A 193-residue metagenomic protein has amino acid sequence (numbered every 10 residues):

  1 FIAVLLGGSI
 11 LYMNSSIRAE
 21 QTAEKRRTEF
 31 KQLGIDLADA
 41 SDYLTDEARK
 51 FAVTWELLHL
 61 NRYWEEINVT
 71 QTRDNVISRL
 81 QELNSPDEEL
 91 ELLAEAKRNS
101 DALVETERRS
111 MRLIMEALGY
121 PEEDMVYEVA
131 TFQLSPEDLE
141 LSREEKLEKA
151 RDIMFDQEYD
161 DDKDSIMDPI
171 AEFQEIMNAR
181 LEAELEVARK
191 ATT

Functional and structural regions predicted by a protein language model:
I2-R18, S41-D74: Short secondary-structure boundary segments
I2-Y43, L83-N99, A191-T192: Amphipathic alpha-helical segments and their boundaries
L11-E24, T45, I114, S135-T193: Juxtamembrane amphipathic/coiled-coil helical coupling segments that flank and transmit signals to/from transmembrane
R26-A52, T70-D74, L93, S100-L103 (+3 more regions): N-terminal alpha-helical signal peptides/signal-anchor transmembrane segments
L57-I153, Q157, D162, E172: Heptad-repeat alpha-helical coiled-coil/4-helix-bundle sensor or tether segments in soluble regions
